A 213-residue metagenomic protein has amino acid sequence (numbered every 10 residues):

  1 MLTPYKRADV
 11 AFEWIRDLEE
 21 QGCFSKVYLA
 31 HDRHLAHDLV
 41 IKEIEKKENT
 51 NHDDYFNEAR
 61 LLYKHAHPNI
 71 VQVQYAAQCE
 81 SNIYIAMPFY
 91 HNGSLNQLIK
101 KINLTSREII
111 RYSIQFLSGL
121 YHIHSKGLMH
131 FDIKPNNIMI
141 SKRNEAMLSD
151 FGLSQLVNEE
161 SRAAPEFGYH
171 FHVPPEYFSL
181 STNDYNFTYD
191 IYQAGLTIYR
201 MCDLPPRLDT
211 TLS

Functional and structural regions predicted by a protein language model:
I15-C23, V27: Protein kinase glycine-rich loop
Y55, A59-R60: Regulatory alphaC helix of protein kinase catalytic domains
A76: Activation-segment/catalytic-loop signature of the eukaryotic protein kinase fold
E80-S94, L98: Conserved short submotifs of the Hanks-type protein kinase catalytic core that shape the nucleotide-binding pocket
Y112-S113: Activation segment signature within eukaryotic-like protein kinase domains
H124-I140: Catalytic-loop of the protein kinase fold
A163-Y177: Conserved activation segment of eukaryotic-like protein kinases, specifically the C-terminal portion of the activation
